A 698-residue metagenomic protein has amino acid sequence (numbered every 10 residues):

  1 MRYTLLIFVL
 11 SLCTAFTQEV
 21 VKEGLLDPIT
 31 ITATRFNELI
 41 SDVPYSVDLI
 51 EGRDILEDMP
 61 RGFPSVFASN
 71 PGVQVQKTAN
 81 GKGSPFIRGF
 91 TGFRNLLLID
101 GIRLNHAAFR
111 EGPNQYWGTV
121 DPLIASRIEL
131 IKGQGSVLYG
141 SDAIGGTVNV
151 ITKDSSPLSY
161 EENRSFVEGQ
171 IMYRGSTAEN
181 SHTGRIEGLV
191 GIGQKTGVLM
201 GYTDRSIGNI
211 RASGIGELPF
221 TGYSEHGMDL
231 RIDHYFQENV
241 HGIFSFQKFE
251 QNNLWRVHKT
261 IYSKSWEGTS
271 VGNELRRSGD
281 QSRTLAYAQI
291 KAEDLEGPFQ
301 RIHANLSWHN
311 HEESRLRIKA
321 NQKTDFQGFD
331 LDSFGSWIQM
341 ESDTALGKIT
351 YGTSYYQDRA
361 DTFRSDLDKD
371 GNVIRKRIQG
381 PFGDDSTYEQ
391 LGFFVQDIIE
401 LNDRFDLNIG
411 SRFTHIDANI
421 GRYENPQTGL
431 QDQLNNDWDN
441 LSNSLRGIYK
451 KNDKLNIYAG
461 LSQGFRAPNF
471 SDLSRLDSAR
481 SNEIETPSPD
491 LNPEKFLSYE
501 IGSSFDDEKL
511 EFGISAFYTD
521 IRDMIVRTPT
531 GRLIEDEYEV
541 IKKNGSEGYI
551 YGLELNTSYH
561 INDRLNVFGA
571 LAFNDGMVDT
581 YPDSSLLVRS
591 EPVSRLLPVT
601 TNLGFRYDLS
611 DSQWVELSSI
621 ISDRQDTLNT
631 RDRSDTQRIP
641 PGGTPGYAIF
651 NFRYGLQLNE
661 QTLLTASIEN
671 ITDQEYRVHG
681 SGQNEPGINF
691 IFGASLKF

Functional and structural regions predicted by a protein language model:
G24-Y160, I501, H679-G680: Acidic, small-polar-rich N-terminal luminal/periplasmic segments of exported/outer-membrane proteins
R110-E111, I124-S126, K132, V137-I215 (+3 more regions): Outer-membrane beta-barrel translocator/receptor signature
P219-T221, N239-F299, N310-L331: Flexible loop and strand-edge segments within Gram-negative outer membrane beta-barrel domains
E250-N252, K259-S265, E312, R359-D361 (+9 more regions): Surface-exposed extracellular loop regions of Gram-negative outer-membrane beta-barrel proteins, predominantly
F329-Q339, Q390-G392, T486-N492, S498 (+3 more regions): Outer membrane beta-barrel strand-and-loop segments of large Gram-negative receptors, especially TonB-dependent
T350-N452, D477-R480, D583-V588: Signature of Gram-negative outer-membrane beta-barrel scaffolds
E400-L407, H415-I416, F517-D520, I541-R631 (+1 more regions): Gram-negative outer-membrane beta-barrel transporters
R446-I448, G502-S504, P686-F698: Outer-membrane beta-barrel "beta-signal"
